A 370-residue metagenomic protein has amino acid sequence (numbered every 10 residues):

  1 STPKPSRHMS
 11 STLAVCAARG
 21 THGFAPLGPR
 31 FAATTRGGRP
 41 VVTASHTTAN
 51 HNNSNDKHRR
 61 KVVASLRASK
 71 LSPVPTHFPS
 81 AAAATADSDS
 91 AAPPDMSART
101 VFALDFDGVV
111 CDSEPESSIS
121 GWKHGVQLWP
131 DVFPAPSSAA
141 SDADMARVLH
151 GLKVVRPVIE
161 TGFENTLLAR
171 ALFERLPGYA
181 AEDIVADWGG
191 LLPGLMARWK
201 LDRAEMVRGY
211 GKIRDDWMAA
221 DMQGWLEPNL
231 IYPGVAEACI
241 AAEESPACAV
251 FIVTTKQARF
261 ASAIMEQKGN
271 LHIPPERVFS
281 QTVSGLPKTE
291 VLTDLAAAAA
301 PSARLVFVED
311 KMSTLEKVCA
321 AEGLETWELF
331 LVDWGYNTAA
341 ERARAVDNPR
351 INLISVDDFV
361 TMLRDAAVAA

Functional and structural regions predicted by a protein language model:
S1-N50, K61: N-terminal chloroplast transit peptides
R36-D107: N-terminal organelle-targeting presequences
F106, P130, Q267-K268, M312-E316: Catalytic phosphate/metal-binding cores of nucleic-acid and nucleotide-processing enzymes, i.e., regions that mediate
V109-Q267, P274-P275: Alpha-helical substrate-recognition element adjacent to the catalytic core
F251, T255-V306, L315-G323: Substrate-recognition "cap/lid" segment bordering the active-site pocket of phosphatases
F279-S280, P349-T361: Short acidic-hydrophobic, aromatic-tinged amphipathic segments that line or gate anion-handling sites
V283-V291, T338-A345, L363-A366: Short, charged, surface-exposed secondary-structure boundary motifs
V306-I354: Acidic, Mg2+-coordinating phosphoryl-transfer loop and its flanking beta/alpha structural elements, shared across
